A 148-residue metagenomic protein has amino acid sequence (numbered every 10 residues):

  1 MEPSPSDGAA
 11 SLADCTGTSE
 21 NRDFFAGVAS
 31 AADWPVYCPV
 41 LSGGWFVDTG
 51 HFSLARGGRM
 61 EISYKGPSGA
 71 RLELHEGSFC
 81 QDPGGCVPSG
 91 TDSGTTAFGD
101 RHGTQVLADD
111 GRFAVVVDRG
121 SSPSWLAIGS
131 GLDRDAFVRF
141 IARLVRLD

Functional and structural regions predicted by a protein language model:
M1-D23, P123, R139, R143: Contiguous hydrophobic, core-forming segments of folded domains
S11-R112: Short, solvent-exposed recognition patches
T91-D148: A short, solvent-exposed beta-edge/loop patch
